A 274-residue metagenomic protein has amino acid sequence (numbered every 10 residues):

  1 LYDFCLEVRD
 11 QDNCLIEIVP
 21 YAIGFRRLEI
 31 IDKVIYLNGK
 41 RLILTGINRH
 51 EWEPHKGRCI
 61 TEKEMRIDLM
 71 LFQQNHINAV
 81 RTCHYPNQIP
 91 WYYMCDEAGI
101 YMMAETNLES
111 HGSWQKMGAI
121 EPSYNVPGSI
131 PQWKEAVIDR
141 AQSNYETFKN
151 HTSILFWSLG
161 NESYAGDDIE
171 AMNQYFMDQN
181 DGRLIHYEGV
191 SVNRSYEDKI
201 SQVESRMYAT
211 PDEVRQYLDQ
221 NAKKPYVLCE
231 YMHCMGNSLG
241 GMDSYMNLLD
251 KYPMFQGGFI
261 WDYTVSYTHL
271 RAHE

Functional and structural regions predicted by a protein language model:
E7-F72: N-terminal carbohydrate-binding accessory modules
L69-F72, A79-R271: Substrate-binding/catalytic cleft of secreted carbohydrate-active enzymes, primarily glycoside hydrolases
